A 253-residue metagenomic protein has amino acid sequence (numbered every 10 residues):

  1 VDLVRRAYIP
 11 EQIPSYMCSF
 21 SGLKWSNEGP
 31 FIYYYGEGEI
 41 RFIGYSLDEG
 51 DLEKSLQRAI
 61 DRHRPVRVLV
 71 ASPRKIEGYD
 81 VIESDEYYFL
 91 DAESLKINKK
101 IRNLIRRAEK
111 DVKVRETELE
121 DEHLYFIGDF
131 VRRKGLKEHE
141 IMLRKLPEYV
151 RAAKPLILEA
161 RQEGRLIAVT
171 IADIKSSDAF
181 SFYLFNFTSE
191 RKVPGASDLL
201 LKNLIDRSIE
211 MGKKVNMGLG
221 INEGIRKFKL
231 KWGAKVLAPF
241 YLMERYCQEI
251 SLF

Functional and structural regions predicted by a protein language model:
V1-Y35, P73-D80, L90-V193, E223 (+1 more regions): A conserved beta-strand-loop-helix scaffold within acyl/acetyltransferase catalytic domains
Y35-Y79, L119, D178-K235: Acyl-donor binding region in acyl/amide transferases
G44-D48, E93, I97, Y241: Short secondary-structure transition/capping motifs
E53-Q57, S84-Y87, R102: Generic internal hydrophobic packing segments that stabilize the cores of diverse globular domains
D85, P155-I157, G212: Extracellular structured ligand-interaction cores
E86, K235-Q248: Conserved catalytic-core motifs of GNAT/GCN5-like acyltransferases
Y125, I225-R226, C247-Q248: Short secondary-structure boundary/hinge segments and terminal tails
S251-L252: C-terminal helical cap(s) of enzyme catalytic domains, especially alpha/beta-barrels
